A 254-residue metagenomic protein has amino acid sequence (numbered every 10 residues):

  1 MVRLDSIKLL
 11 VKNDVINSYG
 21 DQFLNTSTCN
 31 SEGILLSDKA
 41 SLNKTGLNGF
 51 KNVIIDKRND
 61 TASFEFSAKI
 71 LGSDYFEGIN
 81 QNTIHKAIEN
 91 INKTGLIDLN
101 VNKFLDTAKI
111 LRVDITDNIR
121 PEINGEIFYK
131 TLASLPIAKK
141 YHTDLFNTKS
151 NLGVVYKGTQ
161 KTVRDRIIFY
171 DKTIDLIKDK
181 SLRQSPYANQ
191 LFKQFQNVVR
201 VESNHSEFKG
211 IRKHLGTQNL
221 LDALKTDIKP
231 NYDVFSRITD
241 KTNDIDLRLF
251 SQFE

Functional and structural regions predicted by a protein language model:
M1-E254: Structured, helix-rich domain cores that form ligand/interaction pockets
